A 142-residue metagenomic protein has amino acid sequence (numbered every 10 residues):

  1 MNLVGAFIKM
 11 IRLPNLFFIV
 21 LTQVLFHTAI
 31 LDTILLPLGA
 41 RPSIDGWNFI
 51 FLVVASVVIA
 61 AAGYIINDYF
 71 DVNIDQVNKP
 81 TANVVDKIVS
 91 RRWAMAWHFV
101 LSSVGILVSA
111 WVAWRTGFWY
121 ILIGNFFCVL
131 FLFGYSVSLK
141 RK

Functional and structural regions predicted by a protein language model:
M1-V20, N73, K79-H98, F133-K142: Interhelical loop and helix-boundary elements at the membrane-water interface of polytopic inner-membrane proteins
Q23-I34, G105-A113, L132-L139: Structural signal for membrane-spanning alpha-helices in multi-pass inner-membrane proteins, emphasizing helix cores
A29-G39, D68-K79: Membrane-interface helix-loop junction between the first two transmembrane segments
L31-L52, G117-F118: Membrane-interfacial amphipathic/re-entrant helices at transmembrane-helix boundaries
F51-A55, V72, Q76-F126: Multi-pass membrane catalytic core of lipid/isoprenoid biosynthesis enzymes
A55-N67: Active-site alpha-helical segments that house and flank conserved acidic catalytic motifs for diphosphate chemistry
C128-L130: Hydrophobic alpha-helical bundle architecture
